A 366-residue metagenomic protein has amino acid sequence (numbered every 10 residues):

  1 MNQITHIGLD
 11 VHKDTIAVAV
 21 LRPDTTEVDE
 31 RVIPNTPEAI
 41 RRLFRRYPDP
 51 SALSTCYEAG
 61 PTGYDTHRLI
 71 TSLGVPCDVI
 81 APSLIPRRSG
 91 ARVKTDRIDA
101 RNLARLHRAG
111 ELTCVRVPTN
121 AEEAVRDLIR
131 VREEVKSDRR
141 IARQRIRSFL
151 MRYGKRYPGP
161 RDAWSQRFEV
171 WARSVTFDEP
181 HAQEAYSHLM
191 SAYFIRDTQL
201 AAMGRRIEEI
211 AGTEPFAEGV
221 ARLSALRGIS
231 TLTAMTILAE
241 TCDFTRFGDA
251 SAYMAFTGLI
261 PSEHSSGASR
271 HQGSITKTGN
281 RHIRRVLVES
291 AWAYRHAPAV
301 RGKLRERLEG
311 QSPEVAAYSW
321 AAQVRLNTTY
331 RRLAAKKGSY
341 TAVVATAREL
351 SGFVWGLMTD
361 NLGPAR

Functional and structural regions predicted by a protein language model:
M1-F177, P261, H296, R307: Phosphate- and other anionic-substrate recognition elements at nucleic-acid/protein interfaces
A17, A124-D127, V131, A192 (+7 more regions): Residue-level recognition of specific faces of alpha-helices
T55, L103, V135, R196 (+3 more regions): A residue-level signal for conserved active-site and pocket-lining positions in enzyme catalytic cores
R88, T95, R222-T231, T236-A335: Phosphate-backbone recognition surface of nucleic-acid-processing proteins
V93, P118-A121, R161-D162, Y186-Y193 (+4 more regions): Conserved phosphate/pyrophosphate-binding and hydrolysis machinery centered on Walker-type P-loop NTPases, extending
G110-T113, A142-R143, L200-G204, C242-R246 (+2 more regions): Short helix-capping/linker segments at secondary-structure and domain boundaries
R130-R222, G310-S312, S319, Q323 (+1 more regions): Glycine-rich, often acidic, oxyanion-interacting loops/wings at catalytic, nucleic-acid, or phospho-protein interfaces
T328-R366: Basic, amphipathic alpha-helical segments enriched in Lys/Arg and hydrophobic/aromatic residues
